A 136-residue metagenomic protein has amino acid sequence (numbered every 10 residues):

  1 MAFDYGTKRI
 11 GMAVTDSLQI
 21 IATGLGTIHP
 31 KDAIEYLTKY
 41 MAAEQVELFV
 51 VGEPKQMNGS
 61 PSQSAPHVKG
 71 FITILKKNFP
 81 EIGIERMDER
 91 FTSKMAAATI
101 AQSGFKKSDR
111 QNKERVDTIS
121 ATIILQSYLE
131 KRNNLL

Functional and structural regions predicted by a protein language model:
F3, T7-L136: Phosphate- and other anionic-substrate recognition elements at nucleic-acid/protein interfaces
